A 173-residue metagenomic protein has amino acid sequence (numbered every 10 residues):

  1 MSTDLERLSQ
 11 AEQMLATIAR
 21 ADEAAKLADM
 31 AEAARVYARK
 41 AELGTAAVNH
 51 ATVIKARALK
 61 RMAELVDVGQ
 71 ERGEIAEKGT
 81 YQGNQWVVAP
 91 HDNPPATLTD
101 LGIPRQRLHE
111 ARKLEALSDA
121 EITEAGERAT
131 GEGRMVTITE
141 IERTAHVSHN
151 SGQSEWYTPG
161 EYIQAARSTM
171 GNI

Functional and structural regions predicted by a protein language model:
M1-S151: Amphipathic alpha-helical oligomerization/scaffolding segments
R143-I173: Class I S-adenosyl-L-methionine-dependent methyltransferase catalytic core
